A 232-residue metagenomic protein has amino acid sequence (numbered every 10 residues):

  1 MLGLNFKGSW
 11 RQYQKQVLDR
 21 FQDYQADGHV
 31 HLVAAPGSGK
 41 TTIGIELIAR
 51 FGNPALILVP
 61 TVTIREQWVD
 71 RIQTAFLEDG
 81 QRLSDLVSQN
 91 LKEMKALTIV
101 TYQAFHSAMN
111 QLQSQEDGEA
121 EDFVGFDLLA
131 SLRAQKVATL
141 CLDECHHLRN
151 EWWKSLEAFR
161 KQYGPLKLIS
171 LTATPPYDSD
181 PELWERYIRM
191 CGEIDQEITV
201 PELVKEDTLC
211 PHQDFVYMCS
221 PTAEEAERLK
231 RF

Functional and structural regions predicted by a protein language model:
M1-V33: Conserved pre-motif I regulatory segment
P36, T41-F76, Q103-A104, W152 (+1 more regions): Conserved Walker A/P-loop ATP-binding site and its immediately adjacent core in helicase/helicase-like ATPase domains
V62-I64, Q103-S107, H147, A173-D178 (+2 more regions): Conserved nucleotide-binding/hydrolysis micro-motifs of P-loop NTPases
T63-N90, I188: Conserved helix-turn-beta segment of the N-terminal RecA-like "Helicase ATP-binding" lobe in SF1/SF2 helicases
S88-T98: Conserved motor-coupling elements within RecA-like helicase/translocase cores
Q103-F105, N110-S170: SF2 helicase catalytic motif II
R149-L209: Post-DEXD/H (motif II) to motif III coupling segment of the RecA-like Helicase ATP-binding lobe
E193-F232: Conserved interdomain linker/interface between the two RecA-like ATPase lobes of SF2 helicase motors
